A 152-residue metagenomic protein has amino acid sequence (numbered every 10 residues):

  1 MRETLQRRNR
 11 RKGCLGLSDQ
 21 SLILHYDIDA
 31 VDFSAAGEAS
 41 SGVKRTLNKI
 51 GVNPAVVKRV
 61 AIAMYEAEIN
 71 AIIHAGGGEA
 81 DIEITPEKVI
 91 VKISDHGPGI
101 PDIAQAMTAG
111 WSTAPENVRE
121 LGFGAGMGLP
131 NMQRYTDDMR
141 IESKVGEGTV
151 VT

Functional and structural regions predicted by a protein language model:
M1-I62: Bergerat-fold GHKL ATPase/HATPase_c domain
M1-Y26, E68-T152: Conserved beta-strand-loop-beta-strand hairpin that lines the nucleotide-binding pocket of ATP/GTP-utilizing enzymes
A61-Y65, I69: Short acidic amphipathic alpha-helix that forms the conserved interface helix of the HATPase_c
